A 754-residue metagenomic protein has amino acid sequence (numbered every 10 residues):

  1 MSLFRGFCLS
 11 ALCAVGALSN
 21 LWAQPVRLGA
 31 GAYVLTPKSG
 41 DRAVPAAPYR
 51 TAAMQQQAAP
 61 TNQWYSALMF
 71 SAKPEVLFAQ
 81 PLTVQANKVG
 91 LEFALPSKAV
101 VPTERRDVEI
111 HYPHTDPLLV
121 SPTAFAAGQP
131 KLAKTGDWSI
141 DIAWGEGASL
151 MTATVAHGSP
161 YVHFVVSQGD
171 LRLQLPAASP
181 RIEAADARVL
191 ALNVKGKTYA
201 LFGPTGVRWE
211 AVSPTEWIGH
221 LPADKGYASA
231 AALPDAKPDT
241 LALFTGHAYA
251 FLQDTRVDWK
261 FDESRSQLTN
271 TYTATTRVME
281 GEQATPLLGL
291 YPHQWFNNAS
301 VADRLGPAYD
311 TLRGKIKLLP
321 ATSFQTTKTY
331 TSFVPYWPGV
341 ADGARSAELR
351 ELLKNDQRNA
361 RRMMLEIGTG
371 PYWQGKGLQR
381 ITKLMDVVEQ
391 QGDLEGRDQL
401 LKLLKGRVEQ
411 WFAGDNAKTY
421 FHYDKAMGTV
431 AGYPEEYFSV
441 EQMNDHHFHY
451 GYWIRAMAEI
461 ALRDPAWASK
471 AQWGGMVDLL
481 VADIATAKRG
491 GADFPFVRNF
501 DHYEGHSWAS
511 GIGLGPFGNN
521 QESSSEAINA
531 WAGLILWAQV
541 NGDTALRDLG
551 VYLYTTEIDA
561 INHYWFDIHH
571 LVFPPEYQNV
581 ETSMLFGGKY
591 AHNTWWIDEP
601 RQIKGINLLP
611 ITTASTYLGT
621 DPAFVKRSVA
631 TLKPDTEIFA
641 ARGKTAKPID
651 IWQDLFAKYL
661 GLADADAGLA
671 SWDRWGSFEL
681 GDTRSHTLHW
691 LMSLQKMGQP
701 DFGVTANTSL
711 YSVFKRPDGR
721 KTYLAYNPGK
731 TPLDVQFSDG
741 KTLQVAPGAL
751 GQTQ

Functional and structural regions predicted by a protein language model:
M1-A11: Bacterial N-terminal signal peptides that target proteins for export
L18-A23: Sec/Tat signal peptide C-region and signal peptidase I cleavage site
Q24-H447, A487-H506, A538-N541, A545 (+1 more regions): Ser/Thr/Asn(+Pro)-rich, low-complexity disordered segments
I367-V388, V440-V481, S523-W531: Aromatic-rich carbohydrate-recognition surfaces in CAZymes
Q399, P465-Q472, A545-L549: Surface-exposed patches in mature extracellular/periplasmic domains of secreted proteins
A468-D478, A482-N499, L536: Alpha-helical scaffolds that organize eukaryotic protein assemblies
G513: Carbohydrate-active enzymes and regulators
P516-G518, S523: Catalytic cores of eukaryotic secretory-pathway lumenal/extracellular enzymes that build and remodel glycoconjugates
